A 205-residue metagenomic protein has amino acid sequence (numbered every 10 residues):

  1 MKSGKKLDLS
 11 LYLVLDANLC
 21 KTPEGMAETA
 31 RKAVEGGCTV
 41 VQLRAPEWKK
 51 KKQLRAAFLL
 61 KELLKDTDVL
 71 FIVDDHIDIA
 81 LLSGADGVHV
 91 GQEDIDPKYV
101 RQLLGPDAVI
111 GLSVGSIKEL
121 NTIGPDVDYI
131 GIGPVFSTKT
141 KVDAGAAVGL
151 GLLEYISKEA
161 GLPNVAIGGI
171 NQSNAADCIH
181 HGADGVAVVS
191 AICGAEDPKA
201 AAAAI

Functional and structural regions predicted by a protein language model:
M1-I95, Q102-Y129, G145, Y155-N164 (+3 more regions): Conserved N-terminal beta1-alpha1 strand-loop-helix module at the mouth
A80, F136-V142: A short acidic, helix-capping loop that chelates divalent metal ions and anchors anionic groups
V148-L150, S190-A191: Contiguous, function-dense segments enriched for cysteine-driven chemistry and partner/ligand-binding capacity
D184-V188: Acidic, Mg2+-coordinating phosphoryl-transfer loop and its flanking beta/alpha structural elements, shared across
